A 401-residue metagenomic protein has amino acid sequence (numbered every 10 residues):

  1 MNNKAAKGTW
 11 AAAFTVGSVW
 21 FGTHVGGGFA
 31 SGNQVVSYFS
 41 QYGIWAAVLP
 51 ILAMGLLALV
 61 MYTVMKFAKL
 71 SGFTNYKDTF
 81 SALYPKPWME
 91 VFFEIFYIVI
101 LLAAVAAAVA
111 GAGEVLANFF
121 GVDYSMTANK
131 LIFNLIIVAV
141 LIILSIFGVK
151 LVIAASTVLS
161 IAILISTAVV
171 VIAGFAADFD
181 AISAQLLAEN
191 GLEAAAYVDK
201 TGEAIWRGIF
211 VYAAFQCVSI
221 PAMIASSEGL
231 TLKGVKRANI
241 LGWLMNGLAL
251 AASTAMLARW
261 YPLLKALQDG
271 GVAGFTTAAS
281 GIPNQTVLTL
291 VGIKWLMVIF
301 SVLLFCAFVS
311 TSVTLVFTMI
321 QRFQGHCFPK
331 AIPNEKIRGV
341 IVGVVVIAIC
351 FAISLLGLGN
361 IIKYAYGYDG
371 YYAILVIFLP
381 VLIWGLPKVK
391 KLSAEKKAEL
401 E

Functional and structural regions predicted by a protein language model:
N2-A12, Q41-A46, L70-L101, G121-M126 (+3 more regions): Transmembrane-helix boundary/entry motifs in multi-pass membrane transporters
G8-A12, Y38-M65, G242-A251, A365-L379: Extracellular loop-to-transmembrane helix junctions
G8-F29, Y97-L101, A173-F179, L186-L257 (+1 more regions): Hydrophobic, membrane-embedded alpha-helices of multi-pass small-molecule transporters
A13-T23, V48-G55, F92-I98, N118-G148 (+5 more regions): Transmembrane alpha-helical segments of multi-pass small-molecule transport proteins
G27, I98, G113, L141 (+5 more regions): Hydrophobic alpha-helical segments and their helix-loop junctions in multi-pass secondary transporters
P50-M61, L101-V105, A162-G174, F215 (+2 more regions): Selective recognition of specific alpha-helical transmembrane segments in multi-pass small-molecule
K66-L70, G111-D123, V138-L159, S226-K233 (+1 more regions): Membrane-water interface regions at transmembrane-helix termini and the short interhelical loops of multi-pass membrane
L192-A195, L257-M297: Membrane-interface interhelical connector segments
